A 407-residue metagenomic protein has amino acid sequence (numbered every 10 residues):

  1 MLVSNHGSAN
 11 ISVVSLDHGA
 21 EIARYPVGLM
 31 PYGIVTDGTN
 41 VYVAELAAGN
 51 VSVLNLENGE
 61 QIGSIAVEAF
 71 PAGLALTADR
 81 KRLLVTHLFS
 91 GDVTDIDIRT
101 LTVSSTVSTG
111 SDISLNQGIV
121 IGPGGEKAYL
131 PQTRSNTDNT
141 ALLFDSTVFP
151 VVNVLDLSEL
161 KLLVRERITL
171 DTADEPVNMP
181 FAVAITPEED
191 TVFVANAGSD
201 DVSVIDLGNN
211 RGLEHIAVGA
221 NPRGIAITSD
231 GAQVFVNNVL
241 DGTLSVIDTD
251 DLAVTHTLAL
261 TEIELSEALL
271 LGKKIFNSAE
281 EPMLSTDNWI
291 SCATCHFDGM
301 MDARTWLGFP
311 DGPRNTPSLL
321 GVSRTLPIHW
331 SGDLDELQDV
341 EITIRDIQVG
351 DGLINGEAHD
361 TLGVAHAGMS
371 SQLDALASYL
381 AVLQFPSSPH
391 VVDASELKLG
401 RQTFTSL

Functional and structural regions predicted by a protein language model:
M1-V3, V41-V43, R82-V85, A128-Y129 (+2 more regions): Conserved beta-propeller blade signature
V3-G7, Y25, V43, A47: Post-signal-peptide, soluble extracytosolic/periplasmic N-terminal scaffold domains of envelope/secretory systems
N5, V14-A20, N50-Q61, V67 (+5 more regions): Extracytoplasmic/lumenal domain signature
S8-A9, A48-N50, S90-G91, D200 (+1 more regions): Short coil/turn segments within WD40 beta-propeller repeats
A9, A20, T39-N40, A47-G49 (+2 more regions): Tandem repeat domain/solenoid detector
G19, I98-L101, L115-L142, V148-V151 (+1 more regions): Periplasmic c-type cytochrome electron-transfer domains
V27-G28, V67-E68, T109-D112, V218-G219 (+1 more regions): Conserved GH/AH loop at the N-terminal boundary of individual WD40 repeats
